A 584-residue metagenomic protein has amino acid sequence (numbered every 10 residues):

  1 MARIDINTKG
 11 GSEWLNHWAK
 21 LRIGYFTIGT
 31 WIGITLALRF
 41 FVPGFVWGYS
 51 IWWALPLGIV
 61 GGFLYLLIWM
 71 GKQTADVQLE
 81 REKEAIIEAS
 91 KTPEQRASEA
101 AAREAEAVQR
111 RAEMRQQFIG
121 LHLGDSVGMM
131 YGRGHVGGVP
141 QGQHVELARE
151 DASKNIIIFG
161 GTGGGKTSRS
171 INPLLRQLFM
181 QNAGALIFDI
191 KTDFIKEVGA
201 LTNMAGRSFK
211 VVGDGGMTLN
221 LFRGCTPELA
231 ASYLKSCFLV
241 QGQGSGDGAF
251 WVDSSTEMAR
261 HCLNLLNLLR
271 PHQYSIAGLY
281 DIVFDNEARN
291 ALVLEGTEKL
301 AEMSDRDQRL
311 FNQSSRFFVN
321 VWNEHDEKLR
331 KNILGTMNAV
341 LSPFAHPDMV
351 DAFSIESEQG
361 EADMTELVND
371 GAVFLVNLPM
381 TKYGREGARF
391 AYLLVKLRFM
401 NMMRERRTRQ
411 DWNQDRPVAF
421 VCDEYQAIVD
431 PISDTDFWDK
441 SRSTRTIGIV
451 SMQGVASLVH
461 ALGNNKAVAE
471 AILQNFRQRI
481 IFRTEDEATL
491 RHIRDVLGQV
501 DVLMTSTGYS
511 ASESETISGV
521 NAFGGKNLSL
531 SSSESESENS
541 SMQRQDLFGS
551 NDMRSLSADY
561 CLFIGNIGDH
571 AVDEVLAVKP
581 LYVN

Functional and structural regions predicted by a protein language model:
M1-G164, S168-L174, S535-S537, F563: Basic- and hydrophobic-enriched, low-structure N-terminal and domain-boundary segments that flank ATP-binding catalytic
A2-R3, H135-Q143, L147-T446, F548-E574 (+1 more regions): P-loop NTPase motor domains
G184-F188, S208-V211, I447-M452, R479-R483 (+1 more regions): Short hydrophobic alpha-helical runs that function as membrane-insertion/retention elements
F194-E197, G216-L221, S457-A461, A488-I493: Switch/connector loops and helix/strand junctions flanking conserved nucleotide-binding motifs in nucleotide-processing
F250-E257, H261-N264, D363-M364, D436-D439 (+1 more regions): P-loop NTPase motor core of the ASCE superfamily
P379-T381, Y425, Q453-V455, T484-E485: Histidine- and/or cysteine-centered catalytic micro-motif in compact active-site loops
S441-G463: Sensor-1/coupling segment of RecA-like P-loop NTPase cores
